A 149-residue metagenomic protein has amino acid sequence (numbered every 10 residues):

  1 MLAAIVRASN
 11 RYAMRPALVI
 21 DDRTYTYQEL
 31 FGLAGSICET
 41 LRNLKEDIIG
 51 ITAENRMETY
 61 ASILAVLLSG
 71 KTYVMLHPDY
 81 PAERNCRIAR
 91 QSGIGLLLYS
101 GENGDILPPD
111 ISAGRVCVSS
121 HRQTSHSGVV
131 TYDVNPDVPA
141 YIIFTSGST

Functional and structural regions predicted by a protein language model:
M1-T149: Carrier-protein-dependent adenylate-forming modules in NRPS/ANL systems
